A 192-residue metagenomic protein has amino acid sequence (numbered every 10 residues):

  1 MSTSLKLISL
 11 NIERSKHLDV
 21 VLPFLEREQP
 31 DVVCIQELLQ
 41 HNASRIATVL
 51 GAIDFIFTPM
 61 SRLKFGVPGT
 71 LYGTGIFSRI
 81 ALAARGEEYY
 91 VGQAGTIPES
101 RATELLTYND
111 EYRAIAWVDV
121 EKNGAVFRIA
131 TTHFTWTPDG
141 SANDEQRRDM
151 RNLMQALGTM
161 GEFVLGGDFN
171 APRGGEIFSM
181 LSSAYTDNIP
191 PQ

Functional and structural regions predicted by a protein language model:
T3-S15, F24, E28, A43-P59: Internal alpha/beta domain cores that form substrate/cofactor-binding pockets in large enzymes and binding proteins
S4-E13, V126-W136: Active-site-proximal beta-strand elements of phosphoester/diester hydrolases
L7-I8, C34, V164-L165: Residue-level marker for buried hydrophobic side chains located in beta-strands that build the well-ordered beta-sheet
I12, L38, F134, G167-F169: Active-site metal-binding loops of divalent metal-dependent hydrolases
L25, Q29-L38: Proline-aspartate-enriched helix->loop->beta-strand connector
E37-V126: Structured beta-strand-rich core segments of catalytic domains in phosphoester-bond hydrolases
R128, P138-Q192: Metal-dependent phosphoesterases centered on the DNase I-like endonuclease/exonuclease/phosphatase
